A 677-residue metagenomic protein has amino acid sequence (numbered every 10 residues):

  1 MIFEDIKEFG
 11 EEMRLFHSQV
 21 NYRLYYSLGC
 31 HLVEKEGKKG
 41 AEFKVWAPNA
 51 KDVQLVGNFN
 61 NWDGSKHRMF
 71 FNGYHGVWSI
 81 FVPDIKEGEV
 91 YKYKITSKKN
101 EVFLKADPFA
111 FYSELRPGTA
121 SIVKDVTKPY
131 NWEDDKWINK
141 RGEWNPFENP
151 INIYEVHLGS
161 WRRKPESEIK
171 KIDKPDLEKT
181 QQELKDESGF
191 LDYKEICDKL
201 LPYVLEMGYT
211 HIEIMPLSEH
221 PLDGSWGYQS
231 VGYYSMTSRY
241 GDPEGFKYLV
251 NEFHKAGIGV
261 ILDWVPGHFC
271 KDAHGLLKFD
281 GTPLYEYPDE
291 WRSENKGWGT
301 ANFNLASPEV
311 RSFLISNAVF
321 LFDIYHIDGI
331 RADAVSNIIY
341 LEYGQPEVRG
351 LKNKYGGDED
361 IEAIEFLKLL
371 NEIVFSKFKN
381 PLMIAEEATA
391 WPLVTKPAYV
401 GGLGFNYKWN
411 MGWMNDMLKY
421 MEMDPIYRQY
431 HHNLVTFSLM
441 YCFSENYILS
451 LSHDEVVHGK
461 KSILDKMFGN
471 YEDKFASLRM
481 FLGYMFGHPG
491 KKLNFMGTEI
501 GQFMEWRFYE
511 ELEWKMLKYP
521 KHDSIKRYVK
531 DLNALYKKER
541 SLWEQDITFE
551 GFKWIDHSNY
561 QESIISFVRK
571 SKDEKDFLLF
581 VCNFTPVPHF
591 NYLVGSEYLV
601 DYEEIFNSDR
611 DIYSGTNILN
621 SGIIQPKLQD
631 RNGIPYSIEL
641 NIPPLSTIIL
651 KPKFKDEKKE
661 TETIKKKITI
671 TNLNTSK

Functional and structural regions predicted by a protein language model:
M1-E42, N72-E155, S160-L184, E195 (+2 more regions): The feature marks proteins involved in alpha-glucan
V45, Y93, V156, V204 (+13 more regions): Conserved, mostly hydrophobic/aromatic
W46-V53, E597-V600: Short proline/glycine-enriched turn/loop motifs at strand-loop junctions of beta-rich domains
N58-D63, K98, L599: Change "in extracellular beta-sheet-rich domains … of secreted and cell-surface proteins" to "in beta-sheet-rich domains
S65-G73: Short, surface-exposed loop motifs enriched in S/T, G, D/E and P with embedded aromatic residues
E87-Y91, S621-E662: C-terminal beta-strand-rich structural cap/linker in extracellular carbohydrate-active enzymes
E114, P129, W137-E148, H157-E359: Substrate-binding/active-site clefts of carbohydrate-active enzymes
H326-D328, P346-Y509, M516, K537-D609 (+1 more regions): Conserved alpha/beta catalytic core and glycan-binding cleft of carbohydrate-active enzymes
